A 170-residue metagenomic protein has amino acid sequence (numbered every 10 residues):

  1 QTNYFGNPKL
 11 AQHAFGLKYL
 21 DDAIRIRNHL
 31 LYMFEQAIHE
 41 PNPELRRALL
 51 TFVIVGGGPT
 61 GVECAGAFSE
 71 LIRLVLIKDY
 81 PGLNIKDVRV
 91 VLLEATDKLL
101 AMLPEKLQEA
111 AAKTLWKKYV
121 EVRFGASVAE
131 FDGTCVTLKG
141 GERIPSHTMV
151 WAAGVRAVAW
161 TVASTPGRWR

Functional and structural regions predicted by a protein language model:
Q1-V53, L71, V150: FAD-binding core/adjacent interface of flavoenzyme oxidoreductases
L10-A11, V55, K117, K139: Alpha-helical hydrophobic/aromatic positions enriched in membrane-embedded helices and signal peptides
K18, G56, L103: Small/polar loops that bind or transfer phosphate-bearing groups
V53-I54, V122: Alpha-helical membrane-embedding segments and immediately adjacent membrane-interface amphipathic helices
I54-G58, T96: Glycine-rich Rossmann-fold phosphate-binding loop(s) that bind the pyrophosphate of adenine dinucleotide cofactors
G61-V62: N-terminal Rossmann-fold NAD(P) dinucleotide-binding loop
A65: Glycine-rich loop/hinge motif
S69-R170: A Rossmann-like FAD-binding core segment of flavoenzymes
